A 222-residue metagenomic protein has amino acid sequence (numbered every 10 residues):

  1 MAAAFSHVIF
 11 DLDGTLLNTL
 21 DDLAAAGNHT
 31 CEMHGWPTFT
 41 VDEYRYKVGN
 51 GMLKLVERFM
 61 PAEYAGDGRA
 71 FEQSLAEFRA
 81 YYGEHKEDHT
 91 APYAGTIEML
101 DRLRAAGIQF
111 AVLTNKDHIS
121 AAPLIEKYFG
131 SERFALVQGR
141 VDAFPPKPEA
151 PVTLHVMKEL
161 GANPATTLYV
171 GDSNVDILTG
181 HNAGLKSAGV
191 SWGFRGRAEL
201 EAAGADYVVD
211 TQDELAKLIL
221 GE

Functional and structural regions predicted by a protein language model:
M1-H7, R104, H118, A122-E222: Asp-based, Mg2+/Mn2+-dependent phosphohydrolase catalytic module
A2-E98, A105-A106, I119, S131: N-terminal helical cap/lid subdomain that shapes the substrate entry/recognition surface in HAD-like hydrolases
D11, T19, V48, V112-L113 (+2 more regions): Small/polar loops that bind or transfer phosphate-bearing groups
L16, P92, F110-L113, Y169-V170 (+2 more regions): Conserved SAM-binding loop
T30, G51, E77-D88, A111 (+3 more regions): Hydrophobic, well-ordered secondary-structure segments that either form specific early membrane-associated helices used
I97-L100, R197: Short amphipathic alpha-helical segments and helix-helix/interface helices
